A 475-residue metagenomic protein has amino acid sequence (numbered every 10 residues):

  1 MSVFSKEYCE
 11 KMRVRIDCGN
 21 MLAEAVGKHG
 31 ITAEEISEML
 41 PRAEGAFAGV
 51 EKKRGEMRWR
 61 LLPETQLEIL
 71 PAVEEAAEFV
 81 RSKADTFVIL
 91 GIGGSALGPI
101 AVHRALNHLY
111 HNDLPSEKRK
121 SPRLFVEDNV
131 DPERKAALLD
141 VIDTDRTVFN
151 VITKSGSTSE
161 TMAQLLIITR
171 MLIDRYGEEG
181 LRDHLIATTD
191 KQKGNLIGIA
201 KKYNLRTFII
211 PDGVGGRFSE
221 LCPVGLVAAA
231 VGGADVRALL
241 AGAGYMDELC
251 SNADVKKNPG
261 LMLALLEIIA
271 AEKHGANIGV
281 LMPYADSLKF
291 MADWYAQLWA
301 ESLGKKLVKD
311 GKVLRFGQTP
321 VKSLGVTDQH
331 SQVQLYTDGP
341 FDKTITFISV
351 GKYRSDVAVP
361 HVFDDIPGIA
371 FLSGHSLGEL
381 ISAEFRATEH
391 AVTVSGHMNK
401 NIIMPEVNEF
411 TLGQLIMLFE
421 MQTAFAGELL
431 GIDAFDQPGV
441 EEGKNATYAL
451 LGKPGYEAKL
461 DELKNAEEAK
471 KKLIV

Functional and structural regions predicted by a protein language model:
M1-R81, H361-P367, F371, K459-V475: Extended, charge-enriched "interface" segments that sit outside catalytic cores
V50, A72-D85, L138-T147, L266-N277 (+1 more regions): Glycine-rich phosphate/diphosphate-binding loops that line cofactor/substrate pockets in enzymes
E51-L61, E117-P122, V313-L314: Gly-rich Lys/Arg/Thr-decorated short loops/hinges at beta-loop-alpha junctions or inter-strand turns that position
E78-D254, A449: Glycine-rich phosphate-binding loops that contact phosphosugars or nucleotide phosphates
P122, R206-G213, G317, I369-S373 (+1 more regions): Short beta-alpha connecting loops at secondary-structure transitions that line or flank enzyme active sites
D174-T346, G351-R354, G439-V475: Active-site phosphate/pyrophosphate-binding segments
Q318-V407: Helicase-primase coupling helices
F385-L451: C-terminal helical cap and adjacent loop that interface with cofactors, partners, or active-site loops
